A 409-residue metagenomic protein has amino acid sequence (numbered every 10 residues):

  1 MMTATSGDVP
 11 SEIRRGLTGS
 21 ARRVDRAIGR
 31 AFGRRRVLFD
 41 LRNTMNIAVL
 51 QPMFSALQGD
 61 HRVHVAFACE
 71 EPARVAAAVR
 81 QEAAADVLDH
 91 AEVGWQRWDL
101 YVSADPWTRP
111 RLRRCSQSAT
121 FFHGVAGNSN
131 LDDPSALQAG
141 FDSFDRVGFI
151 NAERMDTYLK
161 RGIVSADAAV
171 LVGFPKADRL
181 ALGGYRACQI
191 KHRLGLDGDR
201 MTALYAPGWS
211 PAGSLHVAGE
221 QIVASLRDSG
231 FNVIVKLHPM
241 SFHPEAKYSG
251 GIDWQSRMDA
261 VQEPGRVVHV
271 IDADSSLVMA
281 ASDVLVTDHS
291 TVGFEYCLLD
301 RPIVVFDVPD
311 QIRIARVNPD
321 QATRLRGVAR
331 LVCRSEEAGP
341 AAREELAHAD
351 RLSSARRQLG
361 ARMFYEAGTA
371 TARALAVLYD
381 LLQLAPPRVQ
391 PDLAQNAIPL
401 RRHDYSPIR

Functional and structural regions predicted by a protein language model:
M2-A91, N232, L381, P391-R409: N-terminal pre-catalytic "stem/leader" segment of glycosyltransferase-like enzymes
T5-R22, F122, D142-L215, F242 (+1 more regions): A nucleotide-sugar donor-handling region in carbohydrate enzymes
R35-G184: Active-site and donor-binding regions of nucleotide-sugar-utilizing enzymes
N46-R62, K176-R257, V332, F364-A372 (+1 more regions): Conserved catalytic-core segment of nucleotide-activated headgroup transferases in glycan assembly
L88-V93, K247-F294: Donor nucleotide-activated moiety binding/catalytic core segment of transferases that use nucleotide-activated donors
P110-T120, D272-A315: A donor-sugar binding/catalytic signature common to diverse glycosyltransferases and related nucleotide-sugar
S165-A166, L171, T291-M363: Catalytic binding pocket for nucleotide-activated donors in carbohydrate/polymer assembly enzymes
C333-R409: C-terminal amphipathic helix plus adjacent low-complexity, charged tail appended to glycosyltransferase catalytic
